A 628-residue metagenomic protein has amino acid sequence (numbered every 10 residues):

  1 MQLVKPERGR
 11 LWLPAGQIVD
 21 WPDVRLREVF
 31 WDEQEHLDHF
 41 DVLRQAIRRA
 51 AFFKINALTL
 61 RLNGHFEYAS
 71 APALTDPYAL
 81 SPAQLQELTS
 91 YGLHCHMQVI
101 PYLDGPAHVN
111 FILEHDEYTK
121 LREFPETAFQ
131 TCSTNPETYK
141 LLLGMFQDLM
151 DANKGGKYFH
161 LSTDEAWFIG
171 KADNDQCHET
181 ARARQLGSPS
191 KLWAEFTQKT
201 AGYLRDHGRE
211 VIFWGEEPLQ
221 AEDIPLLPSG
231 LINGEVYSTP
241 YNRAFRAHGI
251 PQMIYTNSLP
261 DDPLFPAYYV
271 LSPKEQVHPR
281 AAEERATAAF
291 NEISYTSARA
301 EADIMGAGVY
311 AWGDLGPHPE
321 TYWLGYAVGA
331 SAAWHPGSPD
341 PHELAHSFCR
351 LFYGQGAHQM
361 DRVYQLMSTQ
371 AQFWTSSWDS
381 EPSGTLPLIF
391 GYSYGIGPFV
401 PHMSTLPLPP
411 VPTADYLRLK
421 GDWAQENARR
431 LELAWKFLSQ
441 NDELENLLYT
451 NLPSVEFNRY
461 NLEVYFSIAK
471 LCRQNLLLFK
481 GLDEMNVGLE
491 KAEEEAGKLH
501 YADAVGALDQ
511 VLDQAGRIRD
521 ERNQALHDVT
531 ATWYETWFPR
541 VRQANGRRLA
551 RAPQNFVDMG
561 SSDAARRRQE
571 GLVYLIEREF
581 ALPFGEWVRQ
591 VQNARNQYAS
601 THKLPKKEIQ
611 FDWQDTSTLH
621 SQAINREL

Functional and structural regions predicted by a protein language model:
M1-H207, I212, I254, W312: Feature activates predominantly on carbohydrate-active enzymes
V4-P6, R48, E87-S90, P136-D151 (+2 more regions): Substrate-binding groove of N-acetylhexosamine-processing glycoside hydrolases
